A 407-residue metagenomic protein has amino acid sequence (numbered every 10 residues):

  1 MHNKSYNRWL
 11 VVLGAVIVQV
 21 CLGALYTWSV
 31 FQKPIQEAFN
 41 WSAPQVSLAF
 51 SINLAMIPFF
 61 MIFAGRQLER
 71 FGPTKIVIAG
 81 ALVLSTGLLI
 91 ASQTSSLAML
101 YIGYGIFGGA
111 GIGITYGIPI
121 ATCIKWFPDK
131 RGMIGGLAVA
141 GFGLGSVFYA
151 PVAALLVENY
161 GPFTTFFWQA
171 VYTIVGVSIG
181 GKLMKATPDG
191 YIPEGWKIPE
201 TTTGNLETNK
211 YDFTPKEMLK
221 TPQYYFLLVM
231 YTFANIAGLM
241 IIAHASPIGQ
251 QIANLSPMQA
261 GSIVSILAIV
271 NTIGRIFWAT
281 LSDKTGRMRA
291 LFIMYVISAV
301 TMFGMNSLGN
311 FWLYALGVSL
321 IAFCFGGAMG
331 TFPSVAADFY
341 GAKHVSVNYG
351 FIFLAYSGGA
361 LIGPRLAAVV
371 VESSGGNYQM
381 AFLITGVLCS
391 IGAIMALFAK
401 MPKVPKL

Functional and structural regions predicted by a protein language model:
W28-K33, K216-W278, G363: Extracytoplasmic gate region of multi-pass secondary transporters
I35, G113-F127, I134-G135, G327-Y340: Intracellular juxtamembrane helix-capping segments at the cytosolic ends of symmetry-related transmembrane helices
I35-Q36, Q67-L68, F148-Y160, T165 (+3 more regions): Interfacial helix-cap and linker-helix signal at transmembrane-aqueous boundaries of multi-pass secondary transporters
F60-G72, R275-G286, V371: Helix-to-loop junctions at the C-terminal end of transmembrane segments in multipass secondary transporters
L82-S95, I297-G309: C-terminal ends and interior cores of transmembrane alpha-helices in multi-pass membrane transporters/permeases
G87, A98-G113, L313-G326: Hydrophobic core of transmembrane alpha-helices in multi-pass small-molecule transporters, especially MFS/SLC-type
F142-D189: Helix-loop-helix hairpin linking two adjacent transmembrane segments in secondary transporters
A237, Q259-V335: C-terminal transmembrane helical hairpin of 12-TM major facilitator-type secondary transporters
